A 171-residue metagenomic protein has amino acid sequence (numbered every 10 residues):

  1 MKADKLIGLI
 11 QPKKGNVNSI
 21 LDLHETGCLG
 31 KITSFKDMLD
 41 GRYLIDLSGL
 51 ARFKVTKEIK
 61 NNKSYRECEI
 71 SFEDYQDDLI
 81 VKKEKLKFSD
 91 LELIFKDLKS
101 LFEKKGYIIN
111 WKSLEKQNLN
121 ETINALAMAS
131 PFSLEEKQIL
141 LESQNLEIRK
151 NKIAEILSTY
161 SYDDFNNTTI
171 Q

Functional and structural regions predicted by a protein language model:
M1-I108, I139, L146-R149, E155-Q171: Positively charged
K105-Q117: Extended, Lys/Glu-rich alpha-helical coiled-coil stalks
L114-F132: Core structural elements
K116-L119, L141-L146: Small/polar glycine-rich anion-binding or flexible loop at a beta-alpha turn
P131-L141: Short helix/strand-capping connector loops at secondary-structure junctions
